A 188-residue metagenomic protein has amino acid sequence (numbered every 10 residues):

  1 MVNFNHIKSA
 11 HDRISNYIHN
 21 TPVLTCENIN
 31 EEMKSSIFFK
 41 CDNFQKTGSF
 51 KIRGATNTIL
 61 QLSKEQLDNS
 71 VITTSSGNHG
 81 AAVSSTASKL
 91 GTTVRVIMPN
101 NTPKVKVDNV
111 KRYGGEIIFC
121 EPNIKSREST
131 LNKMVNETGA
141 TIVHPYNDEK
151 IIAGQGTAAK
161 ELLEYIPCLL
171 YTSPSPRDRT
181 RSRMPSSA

Functional and structural regions predicted by a protein language model:
M1-R177: PLP-dependent amino-acid enzyme catalytic core
P176-D178, S182-A188: Positively charged, low-complexity/disordered segments
